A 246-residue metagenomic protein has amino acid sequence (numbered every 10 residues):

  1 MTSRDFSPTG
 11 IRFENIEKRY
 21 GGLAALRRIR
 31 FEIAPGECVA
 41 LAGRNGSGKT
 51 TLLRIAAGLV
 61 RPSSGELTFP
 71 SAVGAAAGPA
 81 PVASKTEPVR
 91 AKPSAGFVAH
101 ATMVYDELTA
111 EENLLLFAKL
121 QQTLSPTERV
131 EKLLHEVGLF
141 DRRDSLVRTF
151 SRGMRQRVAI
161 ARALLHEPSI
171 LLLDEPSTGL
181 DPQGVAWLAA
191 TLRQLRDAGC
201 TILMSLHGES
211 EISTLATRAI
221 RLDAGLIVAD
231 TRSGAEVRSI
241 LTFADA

Functional and structural regions predicted by a protein language model:
A42-R44: The feature captures the beta-strand-to-loop junction immediately N-terminal to the Walker
A57: Helix-to-loop junction immediately C-terminal to a conserved catalytic motif
L115, K119, S125-R142: Conserved ABC ATPase "signature" region
I160: Hydrophobic anchor residue at the start of the ABC signature
E167: Conserved catalytic motifs of ABC-family nucleotide-binding domains
L171-D174: Catalytic Walker B motif of ABC-type/P-loop ATPase nucleotide-binding domains
L206-H207: H-loop/switch region of ABC-family ATPase nucleotide-binding domains
